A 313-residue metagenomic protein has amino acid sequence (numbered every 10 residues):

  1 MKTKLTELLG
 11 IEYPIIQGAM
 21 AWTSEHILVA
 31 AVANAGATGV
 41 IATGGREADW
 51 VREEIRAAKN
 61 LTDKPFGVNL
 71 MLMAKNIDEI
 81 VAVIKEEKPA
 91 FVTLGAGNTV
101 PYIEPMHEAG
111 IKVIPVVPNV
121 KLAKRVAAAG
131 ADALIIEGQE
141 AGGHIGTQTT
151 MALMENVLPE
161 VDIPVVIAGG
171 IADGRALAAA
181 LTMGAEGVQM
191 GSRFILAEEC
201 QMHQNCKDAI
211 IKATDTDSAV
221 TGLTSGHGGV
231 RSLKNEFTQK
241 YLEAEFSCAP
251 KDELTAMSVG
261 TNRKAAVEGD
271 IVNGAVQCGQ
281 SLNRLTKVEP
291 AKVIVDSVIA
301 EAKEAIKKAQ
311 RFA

Functional and structural regions predicted by a protein language model:
M1-E160, P164: Active-site entrance/lid segments in N-terminal catalytic domains of soluble metabolic enzymes
T23, I171-A172: Residue-level detector of alpha-helix initiation sites
V116, G169-G170: Conserved acidic functional residues
A152-D162, V166, A172-A313: Conserved active-site-proximal phosphate/metal-binding subdomains
